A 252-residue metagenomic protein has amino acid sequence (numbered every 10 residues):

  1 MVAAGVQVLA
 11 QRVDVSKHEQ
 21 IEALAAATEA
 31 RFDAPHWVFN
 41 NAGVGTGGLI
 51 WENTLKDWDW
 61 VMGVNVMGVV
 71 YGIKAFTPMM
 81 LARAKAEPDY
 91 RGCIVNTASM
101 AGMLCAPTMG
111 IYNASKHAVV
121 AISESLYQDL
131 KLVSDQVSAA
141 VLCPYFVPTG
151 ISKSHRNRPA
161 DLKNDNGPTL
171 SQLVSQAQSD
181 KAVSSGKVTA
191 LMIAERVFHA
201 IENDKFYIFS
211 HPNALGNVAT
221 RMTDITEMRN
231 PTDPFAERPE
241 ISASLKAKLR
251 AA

Functional and structural regions predicted by a protein language model:
A4-Q7, A27-V38, T46: A glycine-rich helix->loop->beta "capping" turn within Rossmann-like NAD(P)(H)-dependent oxidoreductase domains
R12-A23, L55: The beta1-alpha1 cofactor-binding region of Rossmann-like NAD(H)/NADP(H)-dependent oxidoreductases
L49-I50, T54-W60: Substrate-binding pocket helix/loop in short-chain dehydrogenase/reductase
W51, L104-I111: Active-site loop immediately N-terminal to the catalytic Tyr-X3-Lys motif of short-chain dehydrogenase/reductase
I73, S115: Active-site helix of classical SDR
S99: Residue(s) in the substrate-gating loop at a strand-loop-helix junction that position the organic substrate next
L132-H211: SDR active-site lid
